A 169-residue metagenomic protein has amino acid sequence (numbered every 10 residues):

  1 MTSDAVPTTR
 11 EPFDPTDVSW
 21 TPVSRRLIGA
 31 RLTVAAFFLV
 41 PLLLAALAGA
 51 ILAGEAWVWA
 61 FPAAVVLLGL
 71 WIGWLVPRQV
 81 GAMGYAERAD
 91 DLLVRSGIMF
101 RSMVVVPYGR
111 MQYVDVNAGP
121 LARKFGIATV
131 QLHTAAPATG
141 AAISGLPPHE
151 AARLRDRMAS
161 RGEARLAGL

Functional and structural regions predicted by a protein language model:
M1-L169: N-terminal basic, Ser/Thr-rich segments that initiate or prime the first beta/alpha elements at protein or domain
